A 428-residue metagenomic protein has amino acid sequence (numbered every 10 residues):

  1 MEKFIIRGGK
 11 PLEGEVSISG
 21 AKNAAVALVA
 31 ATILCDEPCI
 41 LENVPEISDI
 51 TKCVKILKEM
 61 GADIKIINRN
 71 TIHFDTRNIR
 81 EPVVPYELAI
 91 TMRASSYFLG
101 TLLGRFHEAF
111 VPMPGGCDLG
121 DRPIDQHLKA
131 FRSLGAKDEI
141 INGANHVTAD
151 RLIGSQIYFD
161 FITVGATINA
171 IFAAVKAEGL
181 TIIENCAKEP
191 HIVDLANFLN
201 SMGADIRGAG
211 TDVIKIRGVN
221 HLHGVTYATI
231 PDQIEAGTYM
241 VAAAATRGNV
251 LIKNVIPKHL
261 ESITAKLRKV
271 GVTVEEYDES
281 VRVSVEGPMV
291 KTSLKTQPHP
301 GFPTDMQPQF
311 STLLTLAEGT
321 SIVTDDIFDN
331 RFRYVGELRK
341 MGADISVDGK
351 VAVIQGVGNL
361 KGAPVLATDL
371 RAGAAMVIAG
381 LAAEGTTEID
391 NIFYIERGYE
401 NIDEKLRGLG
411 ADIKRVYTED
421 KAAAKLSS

Functional and structural regions predicted by a protein language model:
M1-S428: Short, structured segments at the rim of ligand-binding sites
